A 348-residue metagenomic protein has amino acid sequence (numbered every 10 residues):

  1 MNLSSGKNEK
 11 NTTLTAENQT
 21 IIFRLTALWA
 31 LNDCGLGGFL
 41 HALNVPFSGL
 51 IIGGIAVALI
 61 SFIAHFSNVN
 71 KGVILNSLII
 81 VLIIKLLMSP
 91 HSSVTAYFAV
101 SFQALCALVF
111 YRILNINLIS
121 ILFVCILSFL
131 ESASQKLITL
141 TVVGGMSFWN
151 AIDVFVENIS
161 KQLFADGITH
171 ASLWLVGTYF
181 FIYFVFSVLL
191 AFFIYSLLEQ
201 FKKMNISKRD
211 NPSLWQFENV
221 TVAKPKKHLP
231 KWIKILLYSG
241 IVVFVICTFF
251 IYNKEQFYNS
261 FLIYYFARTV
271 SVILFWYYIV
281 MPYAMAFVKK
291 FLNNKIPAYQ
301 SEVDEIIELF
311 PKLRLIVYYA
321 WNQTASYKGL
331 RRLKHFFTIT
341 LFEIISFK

Functional and structural regions predicted by a protein language model:
M1-G37, A165-H170, Y195-I206, V220-A223 (+1 more regions): Membrane topogenic helices and adjacent juxtamembrane segments
N2-L86, P90-S92: Hydrophobic transmembrane alpha-helices
N2-S4, N11-Q19, R24-W29, F98-L140 (+2 more regions): Short helix-perturbing small/polar motifs within transmembrane alpha-helices
L3, A56, I307-K348: Charged, low-complexity cytosol-facing tails and large interhelical loops of integral membrane proteins
I55-F62, I83-L86, S101-R112, S128-E131 (+1 more regions): Alpha-helical transmembrane segments and their membrane-interface exit regions
I121-Q200, A223-S239, V243-F266: Membrane-embedded alpha-helical hairpins and interfacial helices in multi-pass inner-membrane proteins
S196-Q200, Y278-E302: Juxtamembrane/interface segments at transmembrane-helix termini
K203-K224, N294-F310: Juxtamembrane inter-helical linkers in multi-pass membrane proteins
